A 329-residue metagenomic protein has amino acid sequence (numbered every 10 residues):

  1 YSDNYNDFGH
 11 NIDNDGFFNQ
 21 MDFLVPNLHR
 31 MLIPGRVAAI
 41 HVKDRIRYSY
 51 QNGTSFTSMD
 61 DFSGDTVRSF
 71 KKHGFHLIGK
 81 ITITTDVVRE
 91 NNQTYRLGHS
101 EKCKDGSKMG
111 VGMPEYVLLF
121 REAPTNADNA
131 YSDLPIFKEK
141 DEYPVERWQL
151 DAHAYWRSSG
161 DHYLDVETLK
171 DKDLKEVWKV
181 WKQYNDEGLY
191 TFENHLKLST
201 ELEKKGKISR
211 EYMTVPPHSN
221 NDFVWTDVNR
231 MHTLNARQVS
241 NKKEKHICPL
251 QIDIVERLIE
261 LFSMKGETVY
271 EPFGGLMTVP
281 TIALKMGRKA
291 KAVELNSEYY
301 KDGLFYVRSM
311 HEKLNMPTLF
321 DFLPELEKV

Functional and structural regions predicted by a protein language model:
Y1-K301: Core catalytic lobe of class I
F305-V329: S-adenosyl-L-methionine
